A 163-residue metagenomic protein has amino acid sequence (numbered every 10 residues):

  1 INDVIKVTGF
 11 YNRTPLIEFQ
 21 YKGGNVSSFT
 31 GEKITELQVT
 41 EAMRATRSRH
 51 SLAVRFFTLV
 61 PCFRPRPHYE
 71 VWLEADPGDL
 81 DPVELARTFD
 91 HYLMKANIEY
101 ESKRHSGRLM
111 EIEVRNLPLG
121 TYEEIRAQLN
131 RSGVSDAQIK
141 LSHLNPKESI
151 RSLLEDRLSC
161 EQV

Functional and structural regions predicted by a protein language model:
I1-V163: AMP-binding adenylation
